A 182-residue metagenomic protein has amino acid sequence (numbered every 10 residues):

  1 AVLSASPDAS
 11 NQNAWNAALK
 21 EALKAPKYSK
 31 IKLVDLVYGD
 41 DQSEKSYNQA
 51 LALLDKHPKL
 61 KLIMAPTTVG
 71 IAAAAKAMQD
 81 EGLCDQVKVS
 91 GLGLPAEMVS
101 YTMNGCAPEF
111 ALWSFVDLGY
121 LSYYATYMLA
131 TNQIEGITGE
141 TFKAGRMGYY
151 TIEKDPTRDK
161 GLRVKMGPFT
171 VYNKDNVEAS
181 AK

Functional and structural regions predicted by a protein language model:
V2, L23-S43: Short beta-strand elements in bilobed, periplasmic/extracellular small-molecule ligand-binding domains
V2-S6, L36, N104-V116: Short beta-strand elements at the ligand-binding edges of bilobed clamshell
L3-N11, A22-K24, Y123-K182: Hinge/cleft segment of the Venus flytrap/periplasmic-binding protein
D8, Q12, G39, S43 (+2 more regions): Solvent-exposed, acidic/flexible segments
A14-A17, K45-Y47, L94-M98, S114-I134 (+1 more regions): Hydrophobic alpha-helical segments within soluble ligand-binding/sensing domains
L19, D35-Y101: Hydrophobic alpha-helical
A22-P26, A52-K56, A77-E81, Y101 (+4 more regions): Structured segments of extracytoplasmic/periplasmic soluble domains in secreted or envelope-associated proteins
